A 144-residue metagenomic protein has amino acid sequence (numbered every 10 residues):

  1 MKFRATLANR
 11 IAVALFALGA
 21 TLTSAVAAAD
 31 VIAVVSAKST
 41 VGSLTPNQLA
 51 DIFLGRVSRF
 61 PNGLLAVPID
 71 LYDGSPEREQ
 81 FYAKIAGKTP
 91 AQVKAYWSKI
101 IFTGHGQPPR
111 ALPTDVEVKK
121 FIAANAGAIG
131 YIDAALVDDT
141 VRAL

Functional and structural regions predicted by a protein language model:
M1-A8: N-terminal secretory signal peptides that target proteins for export/translocation
A8-R10, P46: Hydrophobic alpha-helical context, especially transmembrane and signal-peptide helices
R10-T23: Bacterial N-terminal signal peptides
A27-L144: Exported/periplasmic ABC-transporter solute-binding proteins
